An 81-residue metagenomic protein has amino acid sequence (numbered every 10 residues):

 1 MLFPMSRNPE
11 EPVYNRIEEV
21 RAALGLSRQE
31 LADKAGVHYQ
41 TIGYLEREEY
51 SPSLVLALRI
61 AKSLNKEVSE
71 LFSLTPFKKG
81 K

Functional and structural regions predicted by a protein language model:
M1-A23: A short, Lys/Arg-rich alpha-helix, primarily the initiator
M1-S6, F72-K81: Short, charged recognition helix plus adjacent turn of helix-turn-helix-like nucleic-acid-binding domains
A22, D33, K62: Alpha-helical residues within the helix-turn-helix
L26-Y44: Short alpha-helical DNA-recognition segment
R47, K66, P76: Short, conserved catalytic or interaction motifs in soluble domains
E49-R59, K78: Short, basic-rich loop-to-helix N-cap that marks the start of a DNA-contacting helix
V55-E70: DNA major-groove recognition helix of helix-turn-helix/homeodomain DNA-binding modules
